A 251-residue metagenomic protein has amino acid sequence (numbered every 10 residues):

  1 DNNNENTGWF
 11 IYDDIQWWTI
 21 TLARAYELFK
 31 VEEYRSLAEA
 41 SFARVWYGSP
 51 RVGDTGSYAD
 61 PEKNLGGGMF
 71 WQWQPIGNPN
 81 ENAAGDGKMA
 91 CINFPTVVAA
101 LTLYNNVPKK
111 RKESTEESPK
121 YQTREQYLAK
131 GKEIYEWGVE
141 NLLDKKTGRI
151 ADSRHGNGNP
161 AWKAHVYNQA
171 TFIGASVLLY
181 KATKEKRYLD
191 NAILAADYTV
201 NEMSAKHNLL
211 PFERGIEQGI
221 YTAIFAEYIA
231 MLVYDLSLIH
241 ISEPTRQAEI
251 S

Functional and structural regions predicted by a protein language model:
D1-I11, Y47-D86, V139-K163, N201-I216: Glycine- and aromatic-rich loop/turn segments at beta-sheet edges
D1-S41: N-terminal carbohydrate-binding/catalytic regions of secreted carbohydrate-active enzymes
W17-E32, P95-Q122, T171-E185, I224-L238: Well-ordered alpha-helical scaffold segments within catalytic/enzyme domains
R35, E39-E133, W137: Aromatic- and glycine-enriched pocket-lining scaffold segments that form the walls of small-molecule binding clefts
N93-Y104, S118-L179: Active-site cradle of extracellular carbohydrate-active enzymes
K163-T171, E213-E227: Amphipathic alpha-helical protein-interaction segments enriched in hydrophobic
N168-T183, N191-E202: Oxyanion-binding "anion nests"
I239-S251: Single conserved hydrophobic/aromatic residue that forms the stacking wall/gate of nucleotide- or nucleobase-binding
